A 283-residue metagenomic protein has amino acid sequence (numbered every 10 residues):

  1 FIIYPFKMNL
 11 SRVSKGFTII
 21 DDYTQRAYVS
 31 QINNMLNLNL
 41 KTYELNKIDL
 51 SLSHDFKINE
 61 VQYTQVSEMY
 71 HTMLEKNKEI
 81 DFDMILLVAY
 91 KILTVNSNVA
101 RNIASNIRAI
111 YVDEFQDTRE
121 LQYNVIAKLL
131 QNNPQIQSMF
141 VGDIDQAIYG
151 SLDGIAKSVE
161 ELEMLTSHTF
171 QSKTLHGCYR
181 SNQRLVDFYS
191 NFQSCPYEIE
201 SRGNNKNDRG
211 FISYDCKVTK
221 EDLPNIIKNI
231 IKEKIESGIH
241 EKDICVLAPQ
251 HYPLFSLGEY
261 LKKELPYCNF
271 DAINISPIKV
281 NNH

Functional and structural regions predicted by a protein language model:
F1, P5, Y28-I32, L121 (+6 more regions): Alpha-helical scaffold elements adjacent to nucleotide-binding pockets in ATP/GTP-utilizing enzyme cores
F1-L10, R101: P-loop NTPase Walker
F6-I20, L36-T42, L74-E75, F170-K173 (+1 more regions): Short, polar/flexible loop-turn hinges at active-site or ligand-entry regions and domain interfaces
Y23-Y111, E120-V125, G150, S158: Accessory N-terminal region flanking or inserted into the helicase ATPase core in nucleic-acid motor proteins
D81-I85, E114, T118-Q122, S151 (+3 more regions): Phosphate/oxyanion-binding active-site loops and adjacent basic polyanion-contact surfaces
E120-L121, V125-D208: Conserved RecA-like helicase ATPase core segment that couples NTP binding/hydrolysis to strand translocation
H168-Q171, G177-Y267: Helicase P-loop NTPase motor core
K263, I273-H283: Conserved short internal alpha-helix adjacent to the catalytic or cofactor-binding core of large enzyme scaffolds
